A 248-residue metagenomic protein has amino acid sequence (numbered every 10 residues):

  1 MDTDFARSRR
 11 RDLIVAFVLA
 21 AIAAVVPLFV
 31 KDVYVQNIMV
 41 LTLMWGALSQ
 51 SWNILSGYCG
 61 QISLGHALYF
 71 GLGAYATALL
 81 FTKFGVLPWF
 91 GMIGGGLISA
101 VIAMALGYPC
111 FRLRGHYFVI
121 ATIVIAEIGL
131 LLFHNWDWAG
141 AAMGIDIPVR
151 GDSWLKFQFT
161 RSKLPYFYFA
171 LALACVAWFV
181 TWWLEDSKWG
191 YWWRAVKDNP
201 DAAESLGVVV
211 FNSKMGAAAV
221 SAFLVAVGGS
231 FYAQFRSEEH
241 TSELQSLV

Functional and structural regions predicted by a protein language model:
M1-S242, S246: Transmembrane alpha-helices and adjacent helix-loop boundaries
